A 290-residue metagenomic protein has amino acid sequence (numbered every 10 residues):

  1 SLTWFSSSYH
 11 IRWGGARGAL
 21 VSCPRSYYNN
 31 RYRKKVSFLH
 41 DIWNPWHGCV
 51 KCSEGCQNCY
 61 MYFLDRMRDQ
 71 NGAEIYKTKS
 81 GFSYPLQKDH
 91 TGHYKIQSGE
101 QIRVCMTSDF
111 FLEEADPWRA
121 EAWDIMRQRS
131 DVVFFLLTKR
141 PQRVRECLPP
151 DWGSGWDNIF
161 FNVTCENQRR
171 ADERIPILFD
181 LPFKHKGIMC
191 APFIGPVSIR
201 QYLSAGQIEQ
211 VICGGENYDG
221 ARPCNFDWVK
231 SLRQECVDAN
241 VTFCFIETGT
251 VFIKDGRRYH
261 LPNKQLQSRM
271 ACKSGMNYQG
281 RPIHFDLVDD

Functional and structural regions predicted by a protein language model:
L2-S6, H10-W13, S22-H47, R68-N71 (+1 more regions): Auxiliary Fe-S-binding modules of radical SAM enzymes
C23-I159, Q168, V197-I208: Conserved Radical SAM active-site core
C56, V104, L136, L178 (+3 more regions): Conserved, mostly hydrophobic/aromatic
S108, R140-Q142, C165-R169, P192-I194 (+2 more regions): Active-site-proximal loop/turn and secondary-structure-junction residues that shape catalytic pockets, frequently
W118-I125, R174-I177, W228-L232: A general structural detector for well-ordered alpha-helical segments in enzyme core domains, enriched
R127-S130, P182, K230, V237: Anion (oxyanion) recognition and catalysis
R140-R143, A171, R222-V229: Active-site-adjacent beta->alpha loops and helix N-cap segments on the catalytic face of soluble alpha/beta enzymes
V163-N167, A171, F179-Q210, G215: Histidine/lysine/aspartate-rich catalytic loop segments that bind and position anionic ligands
